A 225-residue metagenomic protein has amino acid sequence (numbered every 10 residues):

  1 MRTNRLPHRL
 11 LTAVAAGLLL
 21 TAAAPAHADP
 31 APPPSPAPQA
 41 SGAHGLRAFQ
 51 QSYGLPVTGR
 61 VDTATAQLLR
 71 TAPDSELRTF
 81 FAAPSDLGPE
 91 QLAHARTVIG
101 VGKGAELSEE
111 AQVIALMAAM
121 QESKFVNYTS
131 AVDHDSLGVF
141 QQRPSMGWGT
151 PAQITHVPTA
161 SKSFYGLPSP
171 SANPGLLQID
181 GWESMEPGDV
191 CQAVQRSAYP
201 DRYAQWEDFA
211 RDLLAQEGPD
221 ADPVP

Functional and structural regions predicted by a protein language model:
M1-P30: Secretory targeting and sorting signals
D29-T71: Short acidic, glycine/serine/threonine-rich helix-capping segments at coil-helix boundaries
Q39-A43, T58-D62, P84-A95, L107-A111 (+5 more regions): Solvent-exposed, acidic/flexible segments
A43-L46, A66, L92-I99, Q112-A115 (+4 more regions): Extracytoplasmic/secreted envelope proteins and their assembly/folding machinery, especially bacterial periplasmic
Q51-L55, R70-D74, K103-L107, M120-K124 (+5 more regions): Sec-exported extracytoplasmic/periplasmic mature domains
V61-L68, I114-E122, D135-V139: Acidic helix-start/capping segments at beta-turn-to-alpha-helix junctions
E76-M120, K124, D220: Export/targeting segments at the very N-terminus of extracytoplasmic proteins
L77-P89, S123-P187, A193-R196: Peptidoglycan-targeting cell-wall enzymes and recognition modules
